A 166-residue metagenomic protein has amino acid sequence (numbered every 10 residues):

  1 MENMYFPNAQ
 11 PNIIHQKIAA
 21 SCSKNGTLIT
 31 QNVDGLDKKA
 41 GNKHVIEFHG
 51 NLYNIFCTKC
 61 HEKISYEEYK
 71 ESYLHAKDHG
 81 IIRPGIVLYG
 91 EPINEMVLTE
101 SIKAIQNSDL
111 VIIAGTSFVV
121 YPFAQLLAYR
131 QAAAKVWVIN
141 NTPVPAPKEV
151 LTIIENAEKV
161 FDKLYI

Functional and structural regions predicted by a protein language model:
M1-I166: Conserved catalytic alpha/beta core of Sir2/sirtuin-type deacylases, generalized to analogous enzyme cores that bind
